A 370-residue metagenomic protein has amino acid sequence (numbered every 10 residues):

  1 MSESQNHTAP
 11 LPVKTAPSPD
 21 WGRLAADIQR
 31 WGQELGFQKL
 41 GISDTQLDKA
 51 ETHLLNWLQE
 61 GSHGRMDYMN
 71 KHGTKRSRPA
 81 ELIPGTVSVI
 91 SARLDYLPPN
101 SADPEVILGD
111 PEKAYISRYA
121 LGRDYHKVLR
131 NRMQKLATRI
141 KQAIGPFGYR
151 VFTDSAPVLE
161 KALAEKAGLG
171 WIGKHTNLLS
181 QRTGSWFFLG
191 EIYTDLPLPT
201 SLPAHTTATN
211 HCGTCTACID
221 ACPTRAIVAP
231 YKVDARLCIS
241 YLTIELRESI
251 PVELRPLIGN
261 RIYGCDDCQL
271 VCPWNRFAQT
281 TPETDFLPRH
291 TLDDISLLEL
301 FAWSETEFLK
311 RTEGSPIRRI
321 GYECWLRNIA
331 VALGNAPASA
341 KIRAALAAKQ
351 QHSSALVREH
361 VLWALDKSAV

Functional and structural regions predicted by a protein language model:
M1-N210, G259: Auxiliary alpha/beta "docking" domains used to position bulky ligands
F37, A217-Y241, R261-D285, A345: Iron-sulfur cluster-binding cysteine motifs and their immediate structural context in ferredoxin-like electron-transfer
P251-D285, E307-K310, G314, R318 (+2 more regions): C-terminal amphipathic alpha-helical segment
L309-R311, A338-Q350, V370: Amphipathic alpha-helical scaffolding segments comprising HEAT/armadillo-like alpha-solenoid repeats
R318-I320, A348-L356: Short coil turns that connect the paired helices of HEAT/ARM alpha-solenoid repeats
W325, L356-R358: Positions within the helices of HEAT/ARM-like alpha-solenoid repeats
I329-A330, V361-L362: Conserved hydrophobic register position within alpha-solenoid helical repeats
